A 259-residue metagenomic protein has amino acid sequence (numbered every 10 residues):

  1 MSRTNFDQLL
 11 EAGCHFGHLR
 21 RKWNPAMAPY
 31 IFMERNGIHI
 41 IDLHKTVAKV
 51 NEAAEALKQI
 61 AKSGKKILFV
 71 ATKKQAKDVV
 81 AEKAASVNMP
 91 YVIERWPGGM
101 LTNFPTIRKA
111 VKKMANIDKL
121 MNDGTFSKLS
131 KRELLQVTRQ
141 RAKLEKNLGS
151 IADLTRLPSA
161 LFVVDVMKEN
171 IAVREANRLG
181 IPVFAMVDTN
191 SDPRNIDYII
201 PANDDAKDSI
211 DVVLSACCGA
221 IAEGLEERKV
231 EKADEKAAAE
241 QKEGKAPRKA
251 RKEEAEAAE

Functional and structural regions predicted by a protein language model:
M1-K66, T72-K73, K77-L120, K131-Q136 (+2 more regions): N-terminal cationic and glycine-rich segments that engage phosphates or anionic surfaces
G13, F69, L161, V213: Residue-level signature of catalytic and energy-coupling elements of molecular machines, predominantly ATP/GTP-dependent
F16-H18, F126, K146-L154, L225-K232: Active-site phosphate-binding and catalytic loops of NTP-dependent enzymes
I41, V70, V163-D165, M186 (+1 more regions): Conserved beta-strand segments of the P-loop GTPase G domain that flank and frequently precede/overlap
T46, T72-K73, V166, T189 (+1 more regions): Short beta->alpha junction loops/turns
A54, R141, L214: Short amphipathic alpha-helical/adjacent loop interface patches that line ligand and macromolecule-binding sites
V87-R194: Long, charge-patterned amphipathic alpha-helical coiled-coil/hairpin "stalk" segments used as oligomerization
I171-V230: Short glycine/threonine-rich loop/turn motifs
